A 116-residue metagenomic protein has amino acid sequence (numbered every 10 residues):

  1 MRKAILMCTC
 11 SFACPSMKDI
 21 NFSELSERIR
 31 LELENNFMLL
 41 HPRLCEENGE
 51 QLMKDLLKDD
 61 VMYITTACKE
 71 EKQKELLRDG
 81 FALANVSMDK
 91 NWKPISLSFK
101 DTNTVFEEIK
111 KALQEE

Functional and structural regions predicted by a protein language model:
M1-E116: Iron-sulfur-associated redox domains of electron-transfer enzymes in respiratory and anaerobic energy metabolism
